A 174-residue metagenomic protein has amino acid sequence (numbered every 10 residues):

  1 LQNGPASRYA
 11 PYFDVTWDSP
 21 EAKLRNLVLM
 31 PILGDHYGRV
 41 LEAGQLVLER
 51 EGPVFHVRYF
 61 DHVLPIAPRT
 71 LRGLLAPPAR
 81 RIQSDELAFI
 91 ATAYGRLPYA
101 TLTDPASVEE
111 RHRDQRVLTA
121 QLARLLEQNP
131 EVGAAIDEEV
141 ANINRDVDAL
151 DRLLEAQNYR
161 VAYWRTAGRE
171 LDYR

Functional and structural regions predicted by a protein language model:
L1-Y173: Acidic/aromatic-lined carbohydrate-recognition and catalytic surfaces of CAZymes acting on diverse glycans
